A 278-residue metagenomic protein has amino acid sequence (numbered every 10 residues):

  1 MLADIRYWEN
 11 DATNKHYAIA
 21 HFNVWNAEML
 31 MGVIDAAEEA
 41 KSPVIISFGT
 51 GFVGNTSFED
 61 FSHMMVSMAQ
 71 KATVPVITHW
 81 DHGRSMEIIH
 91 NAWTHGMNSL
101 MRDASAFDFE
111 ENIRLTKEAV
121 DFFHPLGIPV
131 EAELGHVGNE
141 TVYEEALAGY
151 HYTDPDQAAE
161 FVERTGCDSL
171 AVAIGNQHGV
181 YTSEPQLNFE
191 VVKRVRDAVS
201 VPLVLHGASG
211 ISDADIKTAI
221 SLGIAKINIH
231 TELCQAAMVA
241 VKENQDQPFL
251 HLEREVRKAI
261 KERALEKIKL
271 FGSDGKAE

Functional and structural regions predicted by a protein language model:
M1-L2: Absolute protein N-terminus
I5-K15, W25-G51, E59-P75, G83-A198 (+4 more regions): Alpha/beta enzyme core
A18, A104, P248-L252: Short amphipathic alpha-helical segments at helix-loop
N55: Cofactor-binding active-site loop characterized by glycine-rich and histidine/acidic residues
P202, K242, Q247-E278: Catalytic cores of soluble, metal-dependent hydrolases
H206-S209: Glycine-rich beta-strand-to-loop/alpha-helix junction loops that act as flexible
